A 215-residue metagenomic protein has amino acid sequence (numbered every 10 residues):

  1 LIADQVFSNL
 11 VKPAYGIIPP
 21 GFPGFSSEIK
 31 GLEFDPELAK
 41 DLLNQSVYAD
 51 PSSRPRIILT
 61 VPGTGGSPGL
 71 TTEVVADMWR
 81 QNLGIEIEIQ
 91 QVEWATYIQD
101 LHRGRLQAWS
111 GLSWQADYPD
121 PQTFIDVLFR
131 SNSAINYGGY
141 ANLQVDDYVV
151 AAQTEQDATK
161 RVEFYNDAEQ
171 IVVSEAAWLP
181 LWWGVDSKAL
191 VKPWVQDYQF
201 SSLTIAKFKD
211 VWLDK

Functional and structural regions predicted by a protein language model:
L1-S27, S67-D77, I98-K215: Detector for C-terminal structural segments
E33-L42, V61-D77: Bilobed "Venus flytrap"/periplasmic-binding protein-like clamshell domains and structurally analogous long
P36-I58: Immediate post-signal peptide segment of exported/extracytoplasmic ligand-binding proteins
R54-T64, I87-Q90, A108: Short, well-ordered beta-strand elements
V74-I89: Short alpha-helix C-terminal cap/hinge motif
I89-Q99: Short helix-initiation/N-cap motifs at beta->coil->alpha
